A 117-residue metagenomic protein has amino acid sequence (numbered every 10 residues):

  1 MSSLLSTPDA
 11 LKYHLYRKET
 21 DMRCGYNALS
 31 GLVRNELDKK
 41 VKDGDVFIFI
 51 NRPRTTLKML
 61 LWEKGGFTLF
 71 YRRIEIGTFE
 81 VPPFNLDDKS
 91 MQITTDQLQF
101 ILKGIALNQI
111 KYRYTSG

Functional and structural regions predicted by a protein language model:
M1-G117: Polybasic/polar functional segments that serve as interface/processing modules
